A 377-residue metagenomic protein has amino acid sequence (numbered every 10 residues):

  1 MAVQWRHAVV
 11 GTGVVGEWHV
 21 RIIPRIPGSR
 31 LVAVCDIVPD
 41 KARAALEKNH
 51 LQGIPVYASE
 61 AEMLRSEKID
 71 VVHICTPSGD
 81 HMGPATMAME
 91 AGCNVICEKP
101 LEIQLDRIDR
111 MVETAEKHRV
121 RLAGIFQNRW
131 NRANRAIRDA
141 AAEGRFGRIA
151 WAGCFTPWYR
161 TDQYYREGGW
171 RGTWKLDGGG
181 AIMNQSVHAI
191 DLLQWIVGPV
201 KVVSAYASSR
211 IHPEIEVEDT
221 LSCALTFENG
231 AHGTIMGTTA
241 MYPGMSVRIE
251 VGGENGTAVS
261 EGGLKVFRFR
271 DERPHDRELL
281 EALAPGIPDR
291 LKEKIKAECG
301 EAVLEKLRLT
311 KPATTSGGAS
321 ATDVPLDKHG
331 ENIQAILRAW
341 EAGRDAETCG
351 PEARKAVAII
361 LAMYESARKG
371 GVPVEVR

Functional and structural regions predicted by a protein language model:
M1-L51: N-terminal Rossmann-like dinucleotide-binding module
H19, N49, I54-T114: Beta-loop-alpha module in the N-terminal Rossmann-like domain of NAD(P)-dependent dehydrogenases, especially those
G92, R119, G144, G230 (+2 more regions): Glycine-centered short loops/turns at secondary-structure junctions
C97, I103, L122-G124, I235 (+1 more regions): Hydrophobic residues in well-ordered beta-strands that form the structural core
R110-N128, G147-C154: Rossmann-fold dehydrogenase core element
V120, G147-W151, E365-R377: C-terminal capping/lid region of NAD(P)-dependent oxidoreductase domains
N128-I215, G370: Predominantly a Rossmann-like dinucleotide-binding segment in NAD(P)-dependent oxidoreductases
E250, N255-E347, E375: C-terminal glycine/acidic-rich active-site capping loop/insertion
